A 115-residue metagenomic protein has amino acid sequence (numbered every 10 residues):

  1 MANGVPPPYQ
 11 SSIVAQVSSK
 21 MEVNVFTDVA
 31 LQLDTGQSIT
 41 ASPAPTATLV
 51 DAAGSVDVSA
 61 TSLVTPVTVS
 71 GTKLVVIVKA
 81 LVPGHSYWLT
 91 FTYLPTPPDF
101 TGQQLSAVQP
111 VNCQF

Functional and structural regions predicted by a protein language model:
M1-Q37, C113: Predominantly extracytoplasmic/ectodomain segments of secreted and cell-surface proteins
L31-S42, A52-S55: Extracellular acidic loop/turn motifs
V50-G71: Low-complexity "stalk/linker" and mucin-like segments enriched in Ser/Thr/Pro/Ala/Gly
T72-V76: Short strand-edge motifs at loop-to-beta-strand transitions and within beta-strands of extracellular beta-rich domains
V78-H85: Surface-exposed, short loops/turns at beta-strand junctions within beta-sandwich domains
S86-T90: Short, conserved beta-strand segments of beta-strand-rich sandwich/propeller modules, principally
T92-P98: Beta-strand-rich extracellular modules
T101-C113: C-terminal edge beta-strand
